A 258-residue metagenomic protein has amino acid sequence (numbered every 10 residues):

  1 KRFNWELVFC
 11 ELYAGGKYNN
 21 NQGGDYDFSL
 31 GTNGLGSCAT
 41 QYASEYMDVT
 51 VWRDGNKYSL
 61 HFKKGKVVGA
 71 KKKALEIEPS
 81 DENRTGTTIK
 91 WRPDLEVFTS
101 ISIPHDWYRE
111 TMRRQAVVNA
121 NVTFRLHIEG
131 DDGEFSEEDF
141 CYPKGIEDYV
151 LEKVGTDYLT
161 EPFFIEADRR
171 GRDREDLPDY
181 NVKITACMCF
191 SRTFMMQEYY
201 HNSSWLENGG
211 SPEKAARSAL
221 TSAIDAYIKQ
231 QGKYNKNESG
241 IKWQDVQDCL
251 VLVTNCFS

Functional and structural regions predicted by a protein language model:
K1-N4, G15-E152: GHKL-type ATPase core
V8: Short basic (Lys/Arg) and small-residue
E11-L12: Mobile ATP-lid/nucleotide-binding loop of the nucleotide-binding subdomain
K72-I77, D106, R113-Q115, N121-S258: GHKL/Histidine-kinase-like ATPase module
